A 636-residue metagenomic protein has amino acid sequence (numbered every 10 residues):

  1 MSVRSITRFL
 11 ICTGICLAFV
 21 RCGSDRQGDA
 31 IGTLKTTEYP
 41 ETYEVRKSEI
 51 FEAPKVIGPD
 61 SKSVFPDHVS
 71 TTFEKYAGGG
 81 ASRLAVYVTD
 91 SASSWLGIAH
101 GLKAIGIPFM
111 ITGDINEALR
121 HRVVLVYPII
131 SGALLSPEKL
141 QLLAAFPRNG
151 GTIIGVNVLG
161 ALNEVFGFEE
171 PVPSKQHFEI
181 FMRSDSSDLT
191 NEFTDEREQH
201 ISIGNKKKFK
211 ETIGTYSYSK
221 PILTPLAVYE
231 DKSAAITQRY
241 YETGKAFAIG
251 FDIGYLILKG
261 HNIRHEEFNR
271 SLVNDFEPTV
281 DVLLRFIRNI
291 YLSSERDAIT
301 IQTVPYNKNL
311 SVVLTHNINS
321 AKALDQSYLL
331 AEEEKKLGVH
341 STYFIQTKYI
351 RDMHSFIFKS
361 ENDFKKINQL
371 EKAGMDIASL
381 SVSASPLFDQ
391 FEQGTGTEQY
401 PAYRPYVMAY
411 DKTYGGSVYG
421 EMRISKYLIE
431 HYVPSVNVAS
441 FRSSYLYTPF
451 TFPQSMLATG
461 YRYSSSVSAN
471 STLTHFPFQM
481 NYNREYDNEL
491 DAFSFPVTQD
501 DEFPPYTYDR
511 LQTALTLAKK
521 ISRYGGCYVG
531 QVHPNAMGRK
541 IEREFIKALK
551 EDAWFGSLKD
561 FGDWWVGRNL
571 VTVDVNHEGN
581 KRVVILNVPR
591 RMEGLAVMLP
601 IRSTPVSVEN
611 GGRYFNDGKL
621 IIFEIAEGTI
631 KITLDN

Functional and structural regions predicted by a protein language model:
G28-V123, D275-T279, E334-K336, Y343: Aromatic-Pro/Gly-enriched surface loop or interdomain linker that acts as a lid/target-recognition segment
L96-G97, R183-K259: Catalytic beta-strand/loop cores that center a nucleophilic Ser/Cys/Thr and support acyl-enzyme chemistry
A133-H200: A glycine-rich, often tryptophan-bearing local segment used as a flexible ligand/cofactor-contacting loop or short
P137, E593-L595, D617-N636: C-terminal beta-strand-rich structural cap/linker in extracellular carbohydrate-active enzymes
A161, S311, L324, A331-F452 (+2 more regions): Metal-dependent polysaccharide deacetylase catalytic core of the NodB/CE4 family, i.e., the active-site-bearing domain
T215, N587-T604: Surface-exposed beta-strand/loop patches in extracellular or lumenal glycoproteins
H316-I318, H431, T448-P449, T459 (+1 more regions): Catalytic grooves of carbohydrate-active enzymes
L457-Y486, F493-P504, F555-W565: His/Asp/Glu-enriched short active-site or ligand-binding loop at hydrolase and phosphoryl-transfer sites
